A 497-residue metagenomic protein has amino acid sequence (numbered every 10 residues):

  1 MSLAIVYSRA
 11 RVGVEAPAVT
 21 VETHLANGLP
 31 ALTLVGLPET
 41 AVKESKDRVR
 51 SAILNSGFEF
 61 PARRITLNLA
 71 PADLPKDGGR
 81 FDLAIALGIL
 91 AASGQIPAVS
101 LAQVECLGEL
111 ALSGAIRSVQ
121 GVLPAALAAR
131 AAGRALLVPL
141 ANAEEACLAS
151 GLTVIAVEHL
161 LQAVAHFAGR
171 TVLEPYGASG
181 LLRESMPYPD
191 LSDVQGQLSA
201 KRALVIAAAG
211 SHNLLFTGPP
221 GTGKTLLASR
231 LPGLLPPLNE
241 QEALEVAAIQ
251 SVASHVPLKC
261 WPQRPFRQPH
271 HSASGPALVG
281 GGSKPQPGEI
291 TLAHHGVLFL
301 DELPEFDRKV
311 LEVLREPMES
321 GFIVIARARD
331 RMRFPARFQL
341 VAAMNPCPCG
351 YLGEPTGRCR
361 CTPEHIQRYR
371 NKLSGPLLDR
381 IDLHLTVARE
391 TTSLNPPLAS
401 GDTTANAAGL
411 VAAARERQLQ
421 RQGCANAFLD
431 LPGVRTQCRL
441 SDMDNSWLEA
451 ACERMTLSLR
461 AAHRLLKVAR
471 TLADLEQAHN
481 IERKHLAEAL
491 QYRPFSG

Functional and structural regions predicted by a protein language model:
M1-L215, P219-L226, A326, A462 (+1 more regions): Peripheral, non-AAA+ core regions of ATP-driven protein-machinery
A26, G57-F60, P97-V99, A129-A131 (+9 more regions): Conserved catalytic network of the ASCE P-loop NTPase/AAA+ motor domain
V35-K46, P61, N68-G78, P285 (+1 more regions): Basic, amphipathic alpha-helical bundle interface domains used for macromolecular binding and assembly
L112, L298-F299, E305-F306, T392: Residues immediately C-terminal
V205, K259-P265, H270-L298, D330-R331: Conserved alpha-helical scaffold flanking the Walker A/P-loop in AAA+ ATPase domains
L215-L258, S320: Walker A/P-loop
G218, G280, E302: The Walker A (P-loop) glycine that initiates the GxxxxGKT/S ATP-binding motif of P-loop NTPases
H295, D301-E302, V313: Walker B catalytic acidic pair
